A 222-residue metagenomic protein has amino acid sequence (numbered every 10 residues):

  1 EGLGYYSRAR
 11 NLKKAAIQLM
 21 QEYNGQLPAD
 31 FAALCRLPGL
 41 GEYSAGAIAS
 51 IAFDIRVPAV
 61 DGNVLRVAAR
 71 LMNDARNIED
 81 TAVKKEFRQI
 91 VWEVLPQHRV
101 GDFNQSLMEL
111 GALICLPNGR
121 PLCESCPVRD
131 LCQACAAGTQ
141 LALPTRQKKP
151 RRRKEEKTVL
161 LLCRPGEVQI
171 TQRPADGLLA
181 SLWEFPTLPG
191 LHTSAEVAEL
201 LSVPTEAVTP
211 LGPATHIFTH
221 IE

Functional and structural regions predicted by a protein language model:
E1-E124, V128-A137, L141, T205-V208: Catalytic cores of DNA base-excision repair glycosylases
A112-E222: Intrinsically disordered, low-complexity, charged terminal extensions of DNA damage-control enzymes
